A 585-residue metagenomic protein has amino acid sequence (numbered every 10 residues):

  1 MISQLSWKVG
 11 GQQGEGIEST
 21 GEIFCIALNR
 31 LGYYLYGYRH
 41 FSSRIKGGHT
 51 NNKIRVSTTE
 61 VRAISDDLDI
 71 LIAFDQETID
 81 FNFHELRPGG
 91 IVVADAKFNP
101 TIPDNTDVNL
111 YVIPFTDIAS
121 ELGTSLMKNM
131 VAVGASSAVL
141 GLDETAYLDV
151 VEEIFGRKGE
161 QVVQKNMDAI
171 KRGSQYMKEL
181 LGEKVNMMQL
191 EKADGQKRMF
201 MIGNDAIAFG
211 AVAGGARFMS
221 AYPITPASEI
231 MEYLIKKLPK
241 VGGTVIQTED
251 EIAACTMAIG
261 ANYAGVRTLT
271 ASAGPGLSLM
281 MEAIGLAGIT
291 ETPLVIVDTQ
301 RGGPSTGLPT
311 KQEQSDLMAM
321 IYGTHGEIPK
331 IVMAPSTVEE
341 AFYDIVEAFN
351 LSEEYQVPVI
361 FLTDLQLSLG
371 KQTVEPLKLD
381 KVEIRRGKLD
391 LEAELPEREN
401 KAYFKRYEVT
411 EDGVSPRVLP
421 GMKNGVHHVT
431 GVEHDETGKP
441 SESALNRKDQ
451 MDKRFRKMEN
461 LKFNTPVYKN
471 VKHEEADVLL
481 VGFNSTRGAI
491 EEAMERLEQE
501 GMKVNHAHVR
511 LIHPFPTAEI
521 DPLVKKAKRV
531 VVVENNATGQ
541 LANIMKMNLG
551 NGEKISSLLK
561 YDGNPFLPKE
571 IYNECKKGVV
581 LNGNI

Functional and structural regions predicted by a protein language model:
M1-G214, F218-S220, A518, L523: Active-site cofactor/cluster-binding pocket
I2-F83, T225-Y322, I331-S352, Q499: Thiamine diphosphate
Q4, E152-F155, E179-Q196, A211-A216 (+6 more regions): Gly-rich Lys/Arg/Thr-decorated short loops/hinges at beta-loop-alpha junctions or inter-strand turns that position
A73, V93-D95, P114, S272 (+5 more regions): Short beta-strand segments
F81-P100, E291, L541-L559: A short, gly/pro- and small-residue-rich
L86-V92, T106-V108, G243, V266 (+3 more regions): A short helix->loop->beta-strand "cap" motif at the edges of active sites that frequently abuts
F200-A208, V212, F349-I585: Flexible, low-complexity linker and terminal segments
